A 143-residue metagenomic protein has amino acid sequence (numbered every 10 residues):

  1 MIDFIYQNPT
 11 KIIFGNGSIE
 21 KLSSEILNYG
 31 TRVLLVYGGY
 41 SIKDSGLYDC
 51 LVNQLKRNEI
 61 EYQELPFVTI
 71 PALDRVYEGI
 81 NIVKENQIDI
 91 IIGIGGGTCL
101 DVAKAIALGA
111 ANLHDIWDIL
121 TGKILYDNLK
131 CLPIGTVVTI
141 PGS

Functional and structural regions predicted by a protein language model:
M1-I90: ATP/NTP phosphate-donor binding region
D74-S143: Glycine/threonine-rich beta-strand-loop-alpha-helix active-site module that forms ligand/phosphate-binding
